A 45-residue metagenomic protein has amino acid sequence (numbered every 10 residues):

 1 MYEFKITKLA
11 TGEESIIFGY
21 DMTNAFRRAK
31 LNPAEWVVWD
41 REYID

Functional and structural regions predicted by a protein language model:
M1-E13: Short aromatic-glycine-(Arg/Gly/Cys) micro-motifs in beta-strand/loop hairpins
A10-G12, R28, I44: Amphipathic alpha-helical interaction segments
T11-D21: A short, exposed loop/beta-hairpin motif centered on an aromatic-Gly-Thr core
K30-D45: Short, mixed-charge low-complexity intrinsically disordered segments
